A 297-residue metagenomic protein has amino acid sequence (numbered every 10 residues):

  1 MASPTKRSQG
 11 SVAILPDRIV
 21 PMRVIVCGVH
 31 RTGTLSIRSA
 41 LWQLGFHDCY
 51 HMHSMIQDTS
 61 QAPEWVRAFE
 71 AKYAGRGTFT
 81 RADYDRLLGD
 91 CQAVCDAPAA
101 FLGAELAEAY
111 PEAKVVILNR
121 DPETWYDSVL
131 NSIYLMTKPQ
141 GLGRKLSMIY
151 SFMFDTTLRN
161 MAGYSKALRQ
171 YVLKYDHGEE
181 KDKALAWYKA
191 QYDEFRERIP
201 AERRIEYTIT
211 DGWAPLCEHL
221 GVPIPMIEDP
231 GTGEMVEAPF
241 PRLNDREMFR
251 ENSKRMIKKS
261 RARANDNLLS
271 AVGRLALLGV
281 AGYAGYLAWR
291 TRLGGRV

Functional and structural regions predicted by a protein language model:
A2-A82: PAPS-dependent sulfotransferase catalytic core
V26-G28, M52, C95-A99, N119-R120 (+1 more regions): Short His-Asn-centered micro-motif
T34, A100-A104, Y126, G212-L216: Short, well-ordered alpha-helical microsegments
F46, S54, G103-E180, V222: PAPS-dependent sulfotransferase catalytic domain
I56-A62, V116-W125, A190-A262: The conserved 3'-phosphoadenosine-5'-phosphosulfate
V66-E105: Conserved nucleotide-sensing/catalytic segment adjacent to the nucleotide-binding pocket in NTP-handling enzymes
R169-R204: Active-site oxyanion/phosphate-handling segment shared across diverse enzymes
R261-V297: Terminal signal-anchor or tail-anchor transmembrane helices that tether membrane-associated enzymes to cellular
